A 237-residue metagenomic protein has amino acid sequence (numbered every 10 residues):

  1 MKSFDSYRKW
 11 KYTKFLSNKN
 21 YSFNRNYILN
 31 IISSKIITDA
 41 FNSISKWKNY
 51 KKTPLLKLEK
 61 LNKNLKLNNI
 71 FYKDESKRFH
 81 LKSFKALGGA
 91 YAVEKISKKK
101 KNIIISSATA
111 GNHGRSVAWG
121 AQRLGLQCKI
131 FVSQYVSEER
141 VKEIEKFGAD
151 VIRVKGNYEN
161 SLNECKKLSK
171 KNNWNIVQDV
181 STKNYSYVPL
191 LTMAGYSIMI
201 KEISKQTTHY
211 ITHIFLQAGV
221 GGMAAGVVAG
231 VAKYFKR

Functional and structural regions predicted by a protein language model:
M1-R237: PLP-dependent amino-acid enzyme catalytic core
